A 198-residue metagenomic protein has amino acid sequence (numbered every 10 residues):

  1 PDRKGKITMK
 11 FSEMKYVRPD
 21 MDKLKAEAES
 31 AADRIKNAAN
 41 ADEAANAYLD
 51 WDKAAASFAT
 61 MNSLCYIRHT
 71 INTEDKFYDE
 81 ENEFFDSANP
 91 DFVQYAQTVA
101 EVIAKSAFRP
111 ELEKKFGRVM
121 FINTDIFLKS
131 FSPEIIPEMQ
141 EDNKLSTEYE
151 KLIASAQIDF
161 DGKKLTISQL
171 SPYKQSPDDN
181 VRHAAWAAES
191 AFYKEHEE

Functional and structural regions predicted by a protein language model:
R3-E198: A well-structured
